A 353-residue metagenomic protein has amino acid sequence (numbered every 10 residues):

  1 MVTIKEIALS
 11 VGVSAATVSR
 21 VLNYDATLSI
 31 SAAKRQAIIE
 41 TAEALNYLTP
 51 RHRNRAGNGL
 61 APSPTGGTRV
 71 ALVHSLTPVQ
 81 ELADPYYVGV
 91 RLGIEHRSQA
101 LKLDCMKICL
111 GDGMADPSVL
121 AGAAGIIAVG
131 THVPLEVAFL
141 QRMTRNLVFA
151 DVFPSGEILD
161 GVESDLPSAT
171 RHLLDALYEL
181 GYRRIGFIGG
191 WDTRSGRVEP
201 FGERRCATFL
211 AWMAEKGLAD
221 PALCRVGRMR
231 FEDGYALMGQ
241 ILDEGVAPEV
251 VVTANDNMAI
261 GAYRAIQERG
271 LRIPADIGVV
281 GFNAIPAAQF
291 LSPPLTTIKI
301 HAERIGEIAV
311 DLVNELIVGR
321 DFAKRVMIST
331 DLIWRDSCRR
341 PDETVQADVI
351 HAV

Functional and structural regions predicted by a protein language model:
M1-L60: N-terminal helix-turn-helix DNA-binding module of bacterial transcription factors
T41, G93-R97, R204-K216, G261-R269: Alpha-helical structural signal in soluble globular domains
G59-D175, E179, L242-D243, V353: Alpha-helical recognition/docking segments in bacterial nutrient-uptake and carbohydrate-utilization systems
A71, G122-V129, R184-I188, C224 (+2 more regions): Periplasmic-binding protein-like
L76-V88, I108-M114, V162-H172, I188-A214 (+5 more regions): Hinge/beta->alpha junction and helix N-cap segments in small-molecule ligand-binding domains
G239-V353: Flexible loop/turn connectors
